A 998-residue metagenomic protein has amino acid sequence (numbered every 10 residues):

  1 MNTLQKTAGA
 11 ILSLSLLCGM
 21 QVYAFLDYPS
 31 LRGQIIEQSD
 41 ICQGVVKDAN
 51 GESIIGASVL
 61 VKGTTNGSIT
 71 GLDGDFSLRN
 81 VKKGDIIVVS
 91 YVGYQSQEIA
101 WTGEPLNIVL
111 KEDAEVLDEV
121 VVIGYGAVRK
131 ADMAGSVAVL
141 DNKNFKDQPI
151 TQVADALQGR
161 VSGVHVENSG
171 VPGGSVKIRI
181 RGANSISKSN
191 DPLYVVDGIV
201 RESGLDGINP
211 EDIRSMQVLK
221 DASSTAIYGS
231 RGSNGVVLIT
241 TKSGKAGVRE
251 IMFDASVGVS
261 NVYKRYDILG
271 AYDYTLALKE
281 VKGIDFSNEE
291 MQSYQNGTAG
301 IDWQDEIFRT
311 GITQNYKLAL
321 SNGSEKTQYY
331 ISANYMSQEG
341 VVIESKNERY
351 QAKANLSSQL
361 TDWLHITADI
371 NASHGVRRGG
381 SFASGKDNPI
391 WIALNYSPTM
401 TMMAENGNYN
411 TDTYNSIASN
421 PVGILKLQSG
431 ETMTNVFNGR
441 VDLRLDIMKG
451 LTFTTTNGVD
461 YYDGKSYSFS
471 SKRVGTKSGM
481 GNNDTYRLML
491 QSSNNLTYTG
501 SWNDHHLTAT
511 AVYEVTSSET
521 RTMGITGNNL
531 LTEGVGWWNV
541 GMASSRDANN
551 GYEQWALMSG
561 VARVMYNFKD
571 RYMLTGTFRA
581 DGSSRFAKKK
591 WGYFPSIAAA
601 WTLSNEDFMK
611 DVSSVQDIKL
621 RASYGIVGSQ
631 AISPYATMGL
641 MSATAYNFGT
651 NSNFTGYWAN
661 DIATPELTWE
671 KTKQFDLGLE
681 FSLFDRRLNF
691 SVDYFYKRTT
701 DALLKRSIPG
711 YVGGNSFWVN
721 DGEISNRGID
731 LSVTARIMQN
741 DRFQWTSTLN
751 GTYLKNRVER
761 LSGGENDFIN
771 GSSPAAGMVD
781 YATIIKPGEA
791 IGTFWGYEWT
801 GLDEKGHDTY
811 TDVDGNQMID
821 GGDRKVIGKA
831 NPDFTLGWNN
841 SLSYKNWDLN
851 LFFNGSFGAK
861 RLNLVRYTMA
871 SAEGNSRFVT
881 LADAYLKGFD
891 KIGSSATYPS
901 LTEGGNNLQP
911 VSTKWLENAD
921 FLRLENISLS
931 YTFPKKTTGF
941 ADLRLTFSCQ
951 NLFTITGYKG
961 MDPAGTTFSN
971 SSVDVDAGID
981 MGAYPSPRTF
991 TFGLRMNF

Functional and structural regions predicted by a protein language model:
M1-K353, L360-T361, H365-S373, T411 (+8 more regions): Short, small/polar-rich motifs associated with maturation and membrane association, primarily at protein termini
F145, N190-D191, G311-Q314, E348-Y350 (+6 more regions): Extracellular/periplasmic, surface-exposed regions of secreted and cell-surface proteins
A154-Q158, D721-S725, D767-F794, G822 (+3 more regions): C-terminal extracellular loops and terminal segments of Gram-negative outer membrane beta-barrel proteins
M252-T298, V719, R736-A830, G893 (+2 more regions): Conserved small-residue
I284-T298, T313-N315, S384-V422: Acidic, glycine-rich flexible loop segments
S293, Q304, M542, S583 (+2 more regions): Extracytoplasmic gating/loop element in the C-terminal half of outer-membrane beta-barrel translocons and assembly
K829-L862: Glycine-rich, aromatic-lined ligand/substrate-binding cores of catalytic and carbohydrate-binding domains
